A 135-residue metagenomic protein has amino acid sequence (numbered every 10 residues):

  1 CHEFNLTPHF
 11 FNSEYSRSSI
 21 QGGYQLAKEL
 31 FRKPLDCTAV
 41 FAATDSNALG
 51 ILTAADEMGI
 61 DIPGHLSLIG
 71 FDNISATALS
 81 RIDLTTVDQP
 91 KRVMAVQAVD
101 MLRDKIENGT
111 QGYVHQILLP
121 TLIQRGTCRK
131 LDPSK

Functional and structural regions predicted by a protein language model:
C1-K135: Bacterial carbohydrate/catabolite-sensing allosteric modules
